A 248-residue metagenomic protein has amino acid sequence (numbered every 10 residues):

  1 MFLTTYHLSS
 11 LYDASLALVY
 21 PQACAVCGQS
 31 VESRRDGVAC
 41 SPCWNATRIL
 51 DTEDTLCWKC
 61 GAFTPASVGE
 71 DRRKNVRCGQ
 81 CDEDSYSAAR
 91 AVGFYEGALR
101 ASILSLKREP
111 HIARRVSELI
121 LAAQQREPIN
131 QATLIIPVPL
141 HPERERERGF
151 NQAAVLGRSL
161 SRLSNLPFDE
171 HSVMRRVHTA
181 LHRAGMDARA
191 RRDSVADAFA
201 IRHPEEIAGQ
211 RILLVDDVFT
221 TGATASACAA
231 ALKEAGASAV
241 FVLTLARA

Functional and structural regions predicted by a protein language model:
M1-D216, T220-A248: Glycine-rich phosphate/pyrophosphate-handling loop used in enzymes and phosphotransfer proteins
